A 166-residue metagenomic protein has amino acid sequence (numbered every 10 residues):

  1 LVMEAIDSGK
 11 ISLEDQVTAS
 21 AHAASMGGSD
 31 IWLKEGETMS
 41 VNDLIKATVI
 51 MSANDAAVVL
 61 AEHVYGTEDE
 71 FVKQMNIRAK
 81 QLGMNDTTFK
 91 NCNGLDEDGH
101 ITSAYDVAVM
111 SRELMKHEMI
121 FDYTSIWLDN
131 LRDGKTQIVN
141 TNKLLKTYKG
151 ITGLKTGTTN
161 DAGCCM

Functional and structural regions predicted by a protein language model:
L1-Y105, L114-M115: Active-site-adjacent loops and short helices of periplasmic peptidoglycan-processing enzymes
G66-M166: Penicillin-recognizing serine hydrolase domain
